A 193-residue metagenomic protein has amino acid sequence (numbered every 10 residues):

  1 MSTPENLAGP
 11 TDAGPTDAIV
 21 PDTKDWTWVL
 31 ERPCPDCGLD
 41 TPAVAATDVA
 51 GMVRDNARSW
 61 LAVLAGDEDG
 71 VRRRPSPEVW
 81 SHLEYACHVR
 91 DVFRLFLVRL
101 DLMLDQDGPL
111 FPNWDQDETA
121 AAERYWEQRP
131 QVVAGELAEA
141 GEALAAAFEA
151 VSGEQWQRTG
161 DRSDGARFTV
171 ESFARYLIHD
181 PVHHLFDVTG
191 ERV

Functional and structural regions predicted by a protein language model:
S2-E31, D69-E123, Q157-V193: Short, contiguous alpha-helical
L7, A43-R54, R58: Terminal domain-start segments
T27-A45, M52: Secretory/endomembrane lumenal or extracellular ectodomains immediately following the signal peptide
A43-T47, R129-A134, E171-A174: Active-site rim elements
D48-M52, P77, E136, F173-Y176: Short, contiguous, pocket-lining structural segments that sit at or immediately flank catalytic/ligand-binding sites
A50, L61, L83-A86, R90 (+6 more regions): Non-transmembrane alpha-helical segments in soluble domains of secreted/periplasmic/extracellular proteins
M52, N56, L61-G66, A120-R158: Acidic/histidine-rich alpha-helical segments that form the ligand environment of transition-metal centers
